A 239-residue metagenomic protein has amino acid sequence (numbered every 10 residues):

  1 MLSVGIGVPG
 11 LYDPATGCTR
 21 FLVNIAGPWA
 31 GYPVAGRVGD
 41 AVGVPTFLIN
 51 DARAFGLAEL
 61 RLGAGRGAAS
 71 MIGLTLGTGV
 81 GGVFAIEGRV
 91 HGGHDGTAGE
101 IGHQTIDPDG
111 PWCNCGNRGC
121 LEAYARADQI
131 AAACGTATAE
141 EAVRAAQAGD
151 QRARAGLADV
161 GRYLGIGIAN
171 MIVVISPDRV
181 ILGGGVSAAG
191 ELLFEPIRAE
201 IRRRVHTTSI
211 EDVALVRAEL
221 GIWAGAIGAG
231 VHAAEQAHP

Functional and structural regions predicted by a protein language model:
M1, I175, T208-D212: Short helix-terminating capping/connector loops at secondary-structure junctions
L2-V4, G10-S70, L192-R204: Glycine-rich phosphate-binding loop and adjoining helix at the ATP-binding site of ATP-dependent phosphoryl-transfer
S3-G5, P45, R179, D212-L215: Residues at or immediately flanking beta-strands
P9-Y12, G77-G79, V186-S187: Short glycine-rich anion-binding loops that position phosphate/pyrophosphate groups of nucleotides and phosphorylated
W29-A30, G39-A41, F47-I49, A58-D159: Glycine/GP-enriched mid-protein hinge/lid loop-to-helix segment characteristic of carbohydrate kinases
F47-L60, A188, L192-F194, R198-P239: Glycine-rich phosphate-binding/hydrolytic loop that grips phosphoryl groups
L121-Y124, Q129-I181, G185-P196, V213-A218 (+1 more regions): Adenine-nucleotide phosphate-binding core of ATP-dependent small-molecule kinases
